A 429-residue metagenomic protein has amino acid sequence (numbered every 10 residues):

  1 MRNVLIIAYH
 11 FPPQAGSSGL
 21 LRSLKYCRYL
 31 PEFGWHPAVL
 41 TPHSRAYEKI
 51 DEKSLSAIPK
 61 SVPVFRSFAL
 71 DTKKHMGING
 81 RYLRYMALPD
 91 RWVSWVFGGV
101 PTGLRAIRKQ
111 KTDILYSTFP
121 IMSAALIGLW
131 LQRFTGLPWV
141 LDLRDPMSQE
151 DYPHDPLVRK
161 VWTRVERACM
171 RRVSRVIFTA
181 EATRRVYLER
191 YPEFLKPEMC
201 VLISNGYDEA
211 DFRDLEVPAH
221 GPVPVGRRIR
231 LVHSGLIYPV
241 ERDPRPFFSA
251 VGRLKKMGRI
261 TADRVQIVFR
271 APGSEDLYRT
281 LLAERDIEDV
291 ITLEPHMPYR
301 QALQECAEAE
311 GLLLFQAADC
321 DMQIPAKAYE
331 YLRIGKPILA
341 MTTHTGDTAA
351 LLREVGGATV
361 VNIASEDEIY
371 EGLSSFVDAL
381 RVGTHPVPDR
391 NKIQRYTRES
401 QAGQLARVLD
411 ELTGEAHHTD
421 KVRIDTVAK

Functional and structural regions predicted by a protein language model:
M1-F68, R175, L254, D410-D420 (+1 more regions): N-terminal subdomain of nucleotide-sugar transferases
S23, R45, T135-V140, S148-A168 (+1 more regions): Nucleotide-sugar donor phosphate/pyrophosphate-binding loop at the beta->alpha transition of glycosyltransferases
L104, S123-L126, W130-F134, L157-F178: Membrane-proximal helix-turn-helix segments that form the acceptor-binding/catalytic region of lipid-linked
R171-M199: A short, active-site helix/loop in glycosyltransferases that binds the activated sugar's phosphate group
S174, C306-M322: Acidic donor-binding loop of glycosyltransferase active sites
A182, I203-G206: Carbohydrate-associated surface elements
G206-V223, R227: Acidic anion/phosphate-binding donor-loop and adjacent secondary structure in glycosyltransferase catalytic cores
A262-Q301: Nucleotide-activated donor-binding/catalytic signature segment of Leloir-type glycosyltransferases, i.e., the conserved
